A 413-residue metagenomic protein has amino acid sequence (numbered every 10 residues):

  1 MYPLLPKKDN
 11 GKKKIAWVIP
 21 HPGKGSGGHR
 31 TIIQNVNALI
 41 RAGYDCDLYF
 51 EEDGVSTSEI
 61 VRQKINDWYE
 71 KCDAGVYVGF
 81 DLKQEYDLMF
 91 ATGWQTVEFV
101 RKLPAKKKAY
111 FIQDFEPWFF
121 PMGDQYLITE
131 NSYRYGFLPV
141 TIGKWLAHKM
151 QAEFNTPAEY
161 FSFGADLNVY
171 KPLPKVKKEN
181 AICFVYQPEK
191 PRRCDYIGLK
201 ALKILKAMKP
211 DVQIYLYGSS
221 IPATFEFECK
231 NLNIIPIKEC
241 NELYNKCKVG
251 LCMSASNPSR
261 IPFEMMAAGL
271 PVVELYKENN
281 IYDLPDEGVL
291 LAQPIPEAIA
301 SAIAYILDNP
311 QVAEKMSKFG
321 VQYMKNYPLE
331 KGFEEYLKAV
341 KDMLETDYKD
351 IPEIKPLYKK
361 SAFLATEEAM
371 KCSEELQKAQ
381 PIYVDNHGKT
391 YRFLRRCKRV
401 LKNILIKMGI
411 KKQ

Functional and structural regions predicted by a protein language model:
T31, K149-E159, G164-K230: Conserved catalytic-core segment of nucleotide-activated headgroup transferases in glycan assembly
V78-D81, M122-P139: Membrane-proximal helix-turn-helix segments that form the acceptor-binding/catalytic region of lipid-linked
F99, F119, Y135-A158: A short, active-site helix/loop in glycosyltransferases that binds the activated sugar's phosphate group
N245-N257, L270: Acidic donor-binding loop of glycosyltransferase active sites
E264, Y276-L291: Short acidic/histidine- and often glycine-rich active-site loop of Leloir-type glycosyltransferases that engages
P271-L275: Short hydrophobic beta-strand element within catalytic cores of glycosyltransferases and related nucleotide-activated
D286-P296, Y305-P310: Conserved acidic donor-binding segment of nucleotide-sugar-dependent glycosyltransferases
Y305, V312-N326, E335-K338, D342 (+1 more regions): A short, well-ordered alpha-helix in the C-terminal region of glycosyltransferases
